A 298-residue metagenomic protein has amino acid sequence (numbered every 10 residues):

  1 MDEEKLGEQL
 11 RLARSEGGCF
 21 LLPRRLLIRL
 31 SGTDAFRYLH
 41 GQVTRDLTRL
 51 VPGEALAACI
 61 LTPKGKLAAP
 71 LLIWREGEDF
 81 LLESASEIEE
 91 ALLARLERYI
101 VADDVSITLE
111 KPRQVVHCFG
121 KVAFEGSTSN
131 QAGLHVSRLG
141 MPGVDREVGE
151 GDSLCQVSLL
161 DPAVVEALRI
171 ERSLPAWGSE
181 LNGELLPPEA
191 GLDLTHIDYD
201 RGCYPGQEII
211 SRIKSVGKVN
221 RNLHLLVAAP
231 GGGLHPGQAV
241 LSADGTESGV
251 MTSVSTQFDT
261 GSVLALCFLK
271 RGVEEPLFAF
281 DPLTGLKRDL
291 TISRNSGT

Functional and structural regions predicted by a protein language model:
M1-A57, L61-A68: Acidic, proline/glycine-enriched N-terminal capping motif
L6-S15, A58-P70, I100-V101, E125-L134 (+1 more regions): Short amphipathic beta-strand starts and helix->beta connectors
G7, A13-L22, E166-L192: Catalytic strand-loop segment that frames the active site of acyl-thioester-processing enzymes
G18-F20, L26-L27, A69-P175: Acidic, low-complexity central loop/insert segments
G32, L82, G120, G206 (+2 more regions): Residue-level signal for inorganic ion chemistry
D34-L39, E89-L93, V122-E125, E150-Q156 (+2 more regions): Short, conserved charged micro-motifs
D46-L47, E97-S106, L154-V164, A243-S248 (+1 more regions): A common structural junction motif
L71, L168, L185, G191-I197 (+2 more regions): Glycine-rich, small/acidic residue-mixed loop/short-helix segments
